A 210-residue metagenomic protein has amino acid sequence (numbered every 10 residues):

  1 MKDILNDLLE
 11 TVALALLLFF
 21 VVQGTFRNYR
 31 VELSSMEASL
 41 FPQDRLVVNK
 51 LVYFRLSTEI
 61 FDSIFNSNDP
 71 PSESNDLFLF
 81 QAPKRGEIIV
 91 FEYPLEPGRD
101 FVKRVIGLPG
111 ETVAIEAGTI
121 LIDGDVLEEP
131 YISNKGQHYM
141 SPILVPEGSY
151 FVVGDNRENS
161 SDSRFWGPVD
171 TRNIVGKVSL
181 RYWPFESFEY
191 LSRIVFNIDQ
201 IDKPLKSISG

Functional and structural regions predicted by a protein language model:
M1-D100, T171-N173, K177-G210: Protein maturation boundaries and topogenic segments
S34-S39, L77-A82, R104, G110 (+3 more regions): Short, surface-exposed secondary-structure edge patches
R45, I88, T112, S149-Y150: Residue-level marker of beta-strand positions
G98-V126: Mid-length scaffold segments of soluble, non-membrane domains
I122, M140, L144-E147, R172 (+1 more regions): Solvent-exposed soluble domains appended to multi-pass membrane proteins
I122-H138: PP2C/PPM family metal-dependent serine/threonine protein phosphatase catalytic domain, recognizing the conserved
G154: Phosphate/adenylate-binding glycine loop and adjacent helical scaffold
